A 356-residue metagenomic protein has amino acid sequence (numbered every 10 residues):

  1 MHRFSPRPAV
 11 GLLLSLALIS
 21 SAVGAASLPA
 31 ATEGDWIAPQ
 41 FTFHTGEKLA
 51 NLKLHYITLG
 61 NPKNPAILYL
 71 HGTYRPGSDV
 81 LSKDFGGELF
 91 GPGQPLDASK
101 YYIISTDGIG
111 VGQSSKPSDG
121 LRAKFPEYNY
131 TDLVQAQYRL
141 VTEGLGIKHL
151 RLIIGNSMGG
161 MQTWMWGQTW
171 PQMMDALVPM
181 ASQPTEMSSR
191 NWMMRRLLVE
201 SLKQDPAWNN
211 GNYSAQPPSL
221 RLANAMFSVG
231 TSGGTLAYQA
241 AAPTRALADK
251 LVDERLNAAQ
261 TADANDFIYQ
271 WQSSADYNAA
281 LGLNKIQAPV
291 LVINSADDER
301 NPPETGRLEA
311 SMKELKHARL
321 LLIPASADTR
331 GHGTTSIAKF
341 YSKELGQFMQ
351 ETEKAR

Functional and structural regions predicted by a protein language model:
I57-D119, R307: N-terminal cap/lid subdomain of alpha/beta-hydrolase-fold enzymes
T131-R151: Conserved acidic catalytic loop of the alpha/beta-hydrolase fold
H149-S188: Conserved hydrolase catalytic core segment
M173-N257: Alpha/beta-hydrolase-fold enzymes
D266-G282: Active-site nucleophile elbow and catalytic-triad environment of alpha/beta-hydrolase enzymes
I286, V292-N294: Short beta-strand/loop motif that positions the catalytic acidic residue of the alpha/beta-hydrolase fold
E299-G306: Conserved alpha/beta-hydrolase "acid-adjacent" motif
A318-R356: Catalytic active-site module of serine/aspartate enzymes centered on a nucleophile-bearing elbow/loop
